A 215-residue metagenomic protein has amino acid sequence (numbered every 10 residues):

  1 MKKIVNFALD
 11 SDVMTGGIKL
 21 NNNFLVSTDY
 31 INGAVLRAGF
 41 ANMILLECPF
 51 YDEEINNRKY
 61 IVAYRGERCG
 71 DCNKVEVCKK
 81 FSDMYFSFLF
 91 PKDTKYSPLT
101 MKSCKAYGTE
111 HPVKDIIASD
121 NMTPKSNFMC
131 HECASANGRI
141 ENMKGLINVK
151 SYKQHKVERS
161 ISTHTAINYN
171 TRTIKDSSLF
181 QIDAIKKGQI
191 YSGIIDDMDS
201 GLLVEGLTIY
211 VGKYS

Functional and structural regions predicted by a protein language model:
M1-S215: Conserved active-site/ligand-binding neighborhood in enzyme cores
